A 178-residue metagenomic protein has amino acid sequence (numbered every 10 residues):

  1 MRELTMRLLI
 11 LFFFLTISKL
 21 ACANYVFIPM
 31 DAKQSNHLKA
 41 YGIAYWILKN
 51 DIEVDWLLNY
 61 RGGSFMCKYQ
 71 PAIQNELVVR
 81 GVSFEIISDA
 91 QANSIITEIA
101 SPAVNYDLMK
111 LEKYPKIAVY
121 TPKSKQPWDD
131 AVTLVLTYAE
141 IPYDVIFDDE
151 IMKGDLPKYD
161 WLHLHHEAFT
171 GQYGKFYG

Functional and structural regions predicted by a protein language model:
M1-L9: Bacterial N-terminal signal peptides that target proteins for export
A21-A23: Boundary at the C-terminal end of the N-terminal hydrophobic targeting segment
Y25-V26, D31, S35, M66-N75 (+2 more regions): Helical hinge/lid and interdomain linker segments adjacent to catalytic or ligand-binding clefts that mediate domain
K39-E76: N-terminal, post-signal-peptide region of Sec/Tat-exported proteins
I52, V82, I141: Short phosphate-binding/catalytic loops that engage adenosine nucleotides
R80-K113: Short N-terminal or domain-adjacent regulatory/targeting segments
